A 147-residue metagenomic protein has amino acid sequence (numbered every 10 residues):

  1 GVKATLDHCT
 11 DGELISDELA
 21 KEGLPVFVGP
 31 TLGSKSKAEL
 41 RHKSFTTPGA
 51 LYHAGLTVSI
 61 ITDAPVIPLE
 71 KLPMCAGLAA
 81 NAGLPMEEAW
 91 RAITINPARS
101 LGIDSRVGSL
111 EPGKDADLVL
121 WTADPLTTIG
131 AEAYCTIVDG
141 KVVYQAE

Functional and structural regions predicted by a protein language model:
K3-G12, T31, K35-K37: Catalytic beta/alpha-barrel core
D17-P25, G29-G33, K37-A123, T127: His/Asp/Glu-enriched, well-ordered alpha-helical/loop segment that forms or immediately abuts the divalent-metal
I129-A131: Short, small/polar residue-rich loop motifs at catalytic or cofactor-binding pockets
T136: Short aromatic-centered micro-motifs
A146-E147: Short, solvent-exposed mixed-charge patches
